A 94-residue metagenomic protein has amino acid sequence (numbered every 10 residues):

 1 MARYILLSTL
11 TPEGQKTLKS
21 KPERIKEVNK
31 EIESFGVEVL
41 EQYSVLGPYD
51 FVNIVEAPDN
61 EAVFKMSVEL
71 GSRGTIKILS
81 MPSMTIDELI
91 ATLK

Functional and structural regions predicted by a protein language model:
M1-K94: A compositional/biophysical signature of low hydrophobicity enriched in polar/charged and small residues
